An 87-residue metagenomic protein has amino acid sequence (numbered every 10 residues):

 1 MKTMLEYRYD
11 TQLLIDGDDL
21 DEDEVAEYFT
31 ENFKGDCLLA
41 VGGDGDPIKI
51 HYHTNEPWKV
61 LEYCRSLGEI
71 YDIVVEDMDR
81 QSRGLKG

Functional and structural regions predicted by a protein language model:
M1-G87: N-terminal loops that bind phosphate or other acidic moieties and the adjacent beta-alpha structural core
